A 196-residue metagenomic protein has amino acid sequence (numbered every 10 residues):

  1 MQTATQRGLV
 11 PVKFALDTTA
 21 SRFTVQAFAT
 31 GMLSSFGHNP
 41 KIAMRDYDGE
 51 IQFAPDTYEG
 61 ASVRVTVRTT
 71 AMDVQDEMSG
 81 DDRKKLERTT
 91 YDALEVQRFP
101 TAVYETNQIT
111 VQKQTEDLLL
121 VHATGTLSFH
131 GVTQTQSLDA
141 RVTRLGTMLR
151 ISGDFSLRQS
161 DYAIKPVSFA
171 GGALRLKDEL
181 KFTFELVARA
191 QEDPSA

Functional and structural regions predicted by a protein language model:
M1-A196: Low-complexity, acidic/polar, glycine-enriched regions of mature
